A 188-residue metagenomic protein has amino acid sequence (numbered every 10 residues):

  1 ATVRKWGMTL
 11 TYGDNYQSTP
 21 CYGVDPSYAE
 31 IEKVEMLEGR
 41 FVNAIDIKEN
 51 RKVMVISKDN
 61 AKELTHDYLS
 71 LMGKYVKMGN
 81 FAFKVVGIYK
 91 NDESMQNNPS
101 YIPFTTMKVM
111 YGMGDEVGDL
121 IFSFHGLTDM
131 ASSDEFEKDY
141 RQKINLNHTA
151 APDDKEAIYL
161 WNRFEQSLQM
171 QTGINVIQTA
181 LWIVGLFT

Functional and structural regions predicted by a protein language model:
V3-W6, Y12-E116: Hydrophobic secondary-structure segments that place a key small or acidic residue at a functional site
R4, D25, F124, N162-F164 (+1 more regions): Generic secondary-structure microfeatures
M8-T9, R40, A150, A157: General secondary-structure edge motif
D14, N50-K52, N162-Q166, W182: Charge-rich, low-complexity amphipathic helices in intrinsically disordered tails/linkers adjacent to domains
V55-I56, L127, L186-T188: Short, charged/polar low-complexity linear motifs in solvent-exposed/disordered segments
L69, K77-K84, I88-T179: Mechanotransmission and gating elements of multispan inner-membrane complexes involved in transport and envelope
Q178-T188: Alpha-helical transmembrane segments of integral membrane proteins
